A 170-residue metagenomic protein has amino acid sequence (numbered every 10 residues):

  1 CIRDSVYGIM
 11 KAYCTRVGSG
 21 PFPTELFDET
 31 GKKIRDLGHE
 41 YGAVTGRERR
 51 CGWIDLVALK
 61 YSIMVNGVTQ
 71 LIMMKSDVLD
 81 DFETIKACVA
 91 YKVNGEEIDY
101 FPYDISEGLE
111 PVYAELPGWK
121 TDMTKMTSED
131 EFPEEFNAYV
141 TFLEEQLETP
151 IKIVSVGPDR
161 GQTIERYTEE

Functional and structural regions predicted by a protein language model:
R3-E170: Non-transmembrane, aqueous-exposed alpha-helical and coiled segments at domain scale
